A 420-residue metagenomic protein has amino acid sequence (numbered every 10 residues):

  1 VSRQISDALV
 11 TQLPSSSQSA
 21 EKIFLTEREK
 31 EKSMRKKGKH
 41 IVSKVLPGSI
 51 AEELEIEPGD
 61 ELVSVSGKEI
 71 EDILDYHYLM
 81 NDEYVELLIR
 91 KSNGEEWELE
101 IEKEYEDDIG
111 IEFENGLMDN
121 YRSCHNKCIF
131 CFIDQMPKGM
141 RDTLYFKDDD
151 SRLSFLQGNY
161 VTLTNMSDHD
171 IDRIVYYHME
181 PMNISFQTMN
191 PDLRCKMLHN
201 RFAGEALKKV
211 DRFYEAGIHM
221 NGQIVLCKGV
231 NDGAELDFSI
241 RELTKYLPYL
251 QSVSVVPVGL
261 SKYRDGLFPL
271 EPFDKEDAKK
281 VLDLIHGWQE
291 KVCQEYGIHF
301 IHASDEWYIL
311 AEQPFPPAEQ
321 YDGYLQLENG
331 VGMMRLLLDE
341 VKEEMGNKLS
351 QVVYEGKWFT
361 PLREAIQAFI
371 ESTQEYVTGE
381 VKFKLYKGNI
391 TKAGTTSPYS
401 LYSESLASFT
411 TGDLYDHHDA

Functional and structural regions predicted by a protein language model:
V1-S33: N-terminal amphipathic/basic-hydrophobic helices that include classical n-h-c signal peptides and signal-anchor
K22, R35, I41, P316-A420: Radical SAM enzyme core and accessory elements
A51, G59, L87, C131: Terminal peptide-recognition signature
E53-E71: Conserved PDZ fold ligand-binding element
K68-Y76, E96-W97: Short, Lys/Arg- and Gly-enriched loop/turn segments at beta-strand edges
L74-S92, K103-E106: Short, compositionally biased
E95-E96, K103-Y249, G259-W288: Conserved Radical SAM active-site core
V230, L250-E276, Y296-E319, T391-T395: Flexible glycine/acidic-rich beta-alpha junction loops that bind and position SAM and/or redox cofactors in anaerobic
